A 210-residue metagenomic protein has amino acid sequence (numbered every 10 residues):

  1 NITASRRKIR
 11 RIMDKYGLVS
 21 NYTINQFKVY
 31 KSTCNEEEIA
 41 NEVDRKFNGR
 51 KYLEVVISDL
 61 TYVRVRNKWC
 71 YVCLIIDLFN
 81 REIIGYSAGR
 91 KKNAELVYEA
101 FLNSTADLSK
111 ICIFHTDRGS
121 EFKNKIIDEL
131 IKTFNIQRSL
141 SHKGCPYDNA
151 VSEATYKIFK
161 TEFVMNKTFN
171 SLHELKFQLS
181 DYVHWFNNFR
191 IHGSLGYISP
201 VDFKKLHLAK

Functional and structural regions predicted by a protein language model:
N1-K51, C145, S199-H207: Basic, flexible linker segments flanking DNA-binding modules in nucleic acid-interacting mobile-element proteins
S5, I39, L53, V72 (+5 more regions): Hydrophobic (often cysteine-bearing) scaffold residues that line and stabilize catalytic clefts of nucleotide/cofactor
I9, M13, V43, D59 (+11 more regions): Mobile genetic element proteins and their domesticated derivatives, centered on retroelements and DNA transposons
V29-T33, T116-R118, N124-I127, R138-K160 (+2 more regions): RNase H-like two-metal-ion nuclease catalytic core shared by retroviral integrases and related mobile-element nucleases
R45-I84, R90-K91: An active-site-proximal beta-strand-loop segment
N80-Y86, R138-S141, M165-N166: Short small-residue beta-strand/loop micro-motif enriched in glycine and branched aliphatics
Y86-L108: Active-site beta-loop-alpha junctions of metal-dependent nucleic acid enzymes, especially the RNase H-like/DDE
K125, K132-I136, I158-K210: C-terminal domain-tail junction helix/linker
